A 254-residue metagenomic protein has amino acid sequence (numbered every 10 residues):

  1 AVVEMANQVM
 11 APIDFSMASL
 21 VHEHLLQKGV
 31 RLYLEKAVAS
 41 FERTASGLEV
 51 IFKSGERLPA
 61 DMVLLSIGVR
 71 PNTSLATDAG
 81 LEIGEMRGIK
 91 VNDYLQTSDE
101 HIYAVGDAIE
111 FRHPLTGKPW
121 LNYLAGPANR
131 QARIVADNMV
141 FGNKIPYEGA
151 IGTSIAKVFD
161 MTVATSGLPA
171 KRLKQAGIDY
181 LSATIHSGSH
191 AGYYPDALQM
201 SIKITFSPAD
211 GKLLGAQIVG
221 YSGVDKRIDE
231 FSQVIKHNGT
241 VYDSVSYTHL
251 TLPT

Functional and structural regions predicted by a protein language model:
A1-I13, A150, K226-E230, S246: Beta1-alpha1 glycine-rich phosphate/pyrophosphate-binding loop at the start of Rossmann-like nucleotide-binding domains
A1-V91: A Rossmann-like FAD-binding core segment of flavoenzymes
S40, Y94, K203-T205: Short, surface-exposed charged micro-motifs
R43-L48, D99, P195-M200: A short, glycine/Asx- and small/polar-enriched loop/turn that sits immediately N-terminal to a beta-strand
E49-I51, E56-D137, E230: FAD-site-proximal beta/loop scaffold in flavoenzymes
A108-S222: Mid-to-C-terminal Rossmann-like scaffold of FAD/NAD(P)H-dependent oxidoreductases
S222-N238: A short, polar/charged loop-to-alpha-helix boundary motif
T248-T254: Conserved small/polar residues in nucleotide/adenosyl-binding loops
